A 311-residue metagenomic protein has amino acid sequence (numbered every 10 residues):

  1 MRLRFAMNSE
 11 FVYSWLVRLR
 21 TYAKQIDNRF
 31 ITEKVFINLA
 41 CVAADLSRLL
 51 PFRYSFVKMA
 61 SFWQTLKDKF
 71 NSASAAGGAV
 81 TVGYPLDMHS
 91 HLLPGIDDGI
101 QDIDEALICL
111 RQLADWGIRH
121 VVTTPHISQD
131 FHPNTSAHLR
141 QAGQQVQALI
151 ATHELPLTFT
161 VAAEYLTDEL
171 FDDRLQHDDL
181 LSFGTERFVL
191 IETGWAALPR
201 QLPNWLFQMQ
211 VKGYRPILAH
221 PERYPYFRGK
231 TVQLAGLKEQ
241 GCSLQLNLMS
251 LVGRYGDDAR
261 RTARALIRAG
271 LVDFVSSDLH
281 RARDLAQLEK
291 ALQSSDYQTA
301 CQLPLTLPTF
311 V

Functional and structural regions predicted by a protein language model:
R48, S61, L66-D68, E289-V311: Mid-to-C-terminal alpha-helical segments outside catalytic/metal-binding sites
Y54-L155: An N-terminally biased module of ancient metal coordination in phosphate/nucleic-acid-related enzymes
A60, H132-S243: Extended substrate/RNA-proximal surfaces in nucleic-acid metabolism proteins
H89-L93, H220, H280: Histidine-centered divalent metal-coordination motifs
H126, V272-Q287: Short acidic/histidine-rich active-site segments
R228-A235, Y255-R264, A269, A282-S294: Histidine/acidic-residue-rich catalytic or RNA/ligand-binding cores of hydrolases and nuclease-related proteins
